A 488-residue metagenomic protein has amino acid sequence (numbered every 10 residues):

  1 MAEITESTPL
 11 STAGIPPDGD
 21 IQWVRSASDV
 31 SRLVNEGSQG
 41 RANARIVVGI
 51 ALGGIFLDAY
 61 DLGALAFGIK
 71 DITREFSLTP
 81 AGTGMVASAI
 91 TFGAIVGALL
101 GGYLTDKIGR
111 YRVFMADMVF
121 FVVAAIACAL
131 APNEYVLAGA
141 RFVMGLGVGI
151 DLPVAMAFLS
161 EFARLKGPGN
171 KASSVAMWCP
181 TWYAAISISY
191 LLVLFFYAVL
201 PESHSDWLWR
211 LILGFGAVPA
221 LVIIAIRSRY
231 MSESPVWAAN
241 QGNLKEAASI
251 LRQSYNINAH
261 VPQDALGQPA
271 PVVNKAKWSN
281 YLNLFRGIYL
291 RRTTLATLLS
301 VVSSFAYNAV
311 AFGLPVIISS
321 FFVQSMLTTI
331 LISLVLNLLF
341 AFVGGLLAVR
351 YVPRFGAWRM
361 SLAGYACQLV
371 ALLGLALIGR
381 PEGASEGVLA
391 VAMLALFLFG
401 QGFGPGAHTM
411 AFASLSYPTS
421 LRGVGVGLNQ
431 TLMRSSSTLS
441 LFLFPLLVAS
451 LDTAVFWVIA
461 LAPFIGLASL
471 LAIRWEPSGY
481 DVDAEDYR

Functional and structural regions predicted by a protein language model:
A2-R488: Transmembrane-helix signature of 12-pass secondary carriers
